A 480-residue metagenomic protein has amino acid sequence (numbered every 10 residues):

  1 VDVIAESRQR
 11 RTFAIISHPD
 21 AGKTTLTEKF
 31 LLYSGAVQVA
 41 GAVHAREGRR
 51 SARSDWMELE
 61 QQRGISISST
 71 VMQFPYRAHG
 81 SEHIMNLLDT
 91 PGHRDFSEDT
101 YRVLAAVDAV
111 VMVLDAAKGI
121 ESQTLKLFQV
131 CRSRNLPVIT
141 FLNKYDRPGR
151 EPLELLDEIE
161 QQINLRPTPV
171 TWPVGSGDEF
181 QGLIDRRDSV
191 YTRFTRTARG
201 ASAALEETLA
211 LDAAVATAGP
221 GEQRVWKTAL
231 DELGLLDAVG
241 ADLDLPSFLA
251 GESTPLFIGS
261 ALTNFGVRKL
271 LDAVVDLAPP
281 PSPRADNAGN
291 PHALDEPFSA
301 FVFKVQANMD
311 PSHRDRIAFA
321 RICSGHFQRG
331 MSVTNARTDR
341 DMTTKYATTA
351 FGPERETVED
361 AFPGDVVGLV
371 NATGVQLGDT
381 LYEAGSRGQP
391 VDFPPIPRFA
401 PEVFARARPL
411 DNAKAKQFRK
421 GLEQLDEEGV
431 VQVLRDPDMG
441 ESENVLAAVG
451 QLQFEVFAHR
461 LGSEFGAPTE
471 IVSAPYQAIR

Functional and structural regions predicted by a protein language model:
V1-R480: Structural and coupling elements of P-loop NTPases
